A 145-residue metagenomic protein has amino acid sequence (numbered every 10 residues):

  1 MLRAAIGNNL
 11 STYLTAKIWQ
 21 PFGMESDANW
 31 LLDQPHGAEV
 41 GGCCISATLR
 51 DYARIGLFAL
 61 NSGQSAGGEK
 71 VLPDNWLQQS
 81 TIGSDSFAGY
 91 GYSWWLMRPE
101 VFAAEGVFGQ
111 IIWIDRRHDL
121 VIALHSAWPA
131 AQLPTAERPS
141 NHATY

Functional and structural regions predicted by a protein language model:
M1-I18, Y52-F58, D119-I122: Alpha-helical scaffold elements that line and support the substrate/ligand-binding pocket of soluble hydrolases
A5-G42, A47: Active-site helix/loop module of the DD-peptidase/beta-lactamase fold, centered on the serine-lysine SxxK catalytic
E25-N29, P73-H125: Active-site Gly/Thr loop motif
T48-S84: C-terminal amphipathic alpha-helical segment
W128-A130: A short acidic/small-residue loop/turn micro-motif
P134-Y145: Short, gly/Ser/Thr-rich active-site loops of penicillin-recognizing serine hydrolases
